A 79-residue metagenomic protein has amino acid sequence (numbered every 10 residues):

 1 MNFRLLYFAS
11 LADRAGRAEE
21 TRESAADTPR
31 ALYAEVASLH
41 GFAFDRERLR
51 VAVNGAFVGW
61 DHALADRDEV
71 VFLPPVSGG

Functional and structural regions predicted by a protein language model:
M1-G78: Ubiquitin-like/PB1-type beta-grasp interaction modules and other compact soluble beta-rich domains
